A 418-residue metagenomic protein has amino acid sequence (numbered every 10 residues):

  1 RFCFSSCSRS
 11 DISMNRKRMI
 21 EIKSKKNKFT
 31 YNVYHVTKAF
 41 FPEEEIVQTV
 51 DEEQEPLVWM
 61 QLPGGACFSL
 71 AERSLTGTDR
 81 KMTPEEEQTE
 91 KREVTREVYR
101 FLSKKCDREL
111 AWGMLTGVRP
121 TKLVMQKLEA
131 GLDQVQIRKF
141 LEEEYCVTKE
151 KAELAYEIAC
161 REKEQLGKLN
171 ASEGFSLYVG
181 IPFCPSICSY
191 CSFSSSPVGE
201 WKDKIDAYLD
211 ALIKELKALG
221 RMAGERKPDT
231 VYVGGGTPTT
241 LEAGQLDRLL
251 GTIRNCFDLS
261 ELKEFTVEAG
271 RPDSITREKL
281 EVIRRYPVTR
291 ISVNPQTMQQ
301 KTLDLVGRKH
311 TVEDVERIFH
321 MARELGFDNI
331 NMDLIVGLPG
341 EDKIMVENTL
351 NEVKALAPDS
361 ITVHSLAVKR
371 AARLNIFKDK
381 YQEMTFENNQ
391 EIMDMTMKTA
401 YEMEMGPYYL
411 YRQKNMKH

Functional and structural regions predicted by a protein language model:
C3-C7, D11-A111, M125: A short, structured N-terminal alpha-helical element that caps or precedes a catalytic domain
I46-E52, A371-H418: A C-terminal junction/extension of Radical SAM enzymes
L102-E109, E129-L177: N-terminal [4Fe-4S]-dependent radical SAM core
E157-I158, Y190, V267: Key residue(s) within conserved catalytic/signature motifs
S172-A207: Canonical Radical SAM [4Fe-4S] cluster-binding loop centered on the CxxxCxxC motif and its immediate flanking residues
S195-M395: Conserved non-cysteine loop/helix-boundary elements of the Radical SAM core domain that shape
